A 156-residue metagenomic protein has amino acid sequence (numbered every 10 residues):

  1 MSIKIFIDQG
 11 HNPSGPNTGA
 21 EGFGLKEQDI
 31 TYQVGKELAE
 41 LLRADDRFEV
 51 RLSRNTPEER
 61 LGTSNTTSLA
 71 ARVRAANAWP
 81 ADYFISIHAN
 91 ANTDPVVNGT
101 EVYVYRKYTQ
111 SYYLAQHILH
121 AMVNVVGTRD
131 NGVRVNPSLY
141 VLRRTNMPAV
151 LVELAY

Functional and structural regions predicted by a protein language model:
S2-I5, P13, G22-L25, D29-Y156: Active-site-proximal helix/loop segments of hydrolytic enzymes
N17-T18: N-terminal capping segments
